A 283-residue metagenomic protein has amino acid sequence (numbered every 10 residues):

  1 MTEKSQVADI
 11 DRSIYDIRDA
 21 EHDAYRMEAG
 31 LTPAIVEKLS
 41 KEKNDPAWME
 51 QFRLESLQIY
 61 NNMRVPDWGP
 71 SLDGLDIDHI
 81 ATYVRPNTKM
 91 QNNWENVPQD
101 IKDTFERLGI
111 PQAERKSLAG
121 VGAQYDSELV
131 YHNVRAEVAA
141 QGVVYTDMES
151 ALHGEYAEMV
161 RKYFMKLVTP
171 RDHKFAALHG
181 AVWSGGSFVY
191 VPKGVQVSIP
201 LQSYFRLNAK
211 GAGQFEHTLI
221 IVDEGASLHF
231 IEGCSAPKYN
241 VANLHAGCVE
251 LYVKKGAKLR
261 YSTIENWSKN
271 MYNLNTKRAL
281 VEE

Functional and structural regions predicted by a protein language model:
T2-Q6, I10, R26-D172, A176: N-terminal amphipathic, basic helical "cap/leader" segment at the start of enzyme domains
I14-Y15: Extended intrinsically disordered or low-complexity segments
R18-D19, P33-E37, V281-E282: Short acidic (Asp/Glu) and glycine-rich catalytic loops that position anionic groups and cofactors
D19-D23, P237-N240: Low-complexity, polar-biased intrinsically disordered regions enriched in Pro/Ser/Thr/Gly
Y131-N133, E137-E283: Conserved beta-strand/loop scaffold segments within soluble protein domains that form the structured core and edges
